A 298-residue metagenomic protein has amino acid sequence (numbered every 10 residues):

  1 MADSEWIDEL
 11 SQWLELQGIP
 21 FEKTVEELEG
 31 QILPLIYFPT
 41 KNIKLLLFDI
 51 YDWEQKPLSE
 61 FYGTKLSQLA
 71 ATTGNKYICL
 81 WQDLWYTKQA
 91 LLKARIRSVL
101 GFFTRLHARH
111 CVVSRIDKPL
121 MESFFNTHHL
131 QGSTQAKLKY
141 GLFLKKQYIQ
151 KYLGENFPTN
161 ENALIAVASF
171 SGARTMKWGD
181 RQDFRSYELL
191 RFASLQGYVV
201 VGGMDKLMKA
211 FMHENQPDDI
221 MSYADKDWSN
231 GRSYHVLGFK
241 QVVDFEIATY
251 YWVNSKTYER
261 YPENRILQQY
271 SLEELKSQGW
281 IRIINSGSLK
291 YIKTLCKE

Functional and structural regions predicted by a protein language model:
M1-T24: Acidic-basic catalytic patches of nuclease active cores, encompassing PD-(D/E)XK and other metal-cofactor nuclease
E5-I7, P57-L66, K206: Well-ordered, non-membrane alpha-helical segments in soluble/globular domains
P20-L35: A short, well-structured beta->alpha microelement
L33, Y37-G63, A173-T175: Short beta-strand-loop-alpha-helix junction that forms the active-site gateway of nucleic-acid-processing nucleases
A71-R109: Basic, glycine-rich
L91, R95, F102-N215, A224-R232 (+5 more regions): A conserved beta-strand-loop-helix scaffold within acyl/acetyltransferase catalytic domains
I220-M221: Flexible loop/N-cap segments at domain edges
W252-E273, I281-K297: C-terminal "cap" of GNAT-fold acetyltransferases
